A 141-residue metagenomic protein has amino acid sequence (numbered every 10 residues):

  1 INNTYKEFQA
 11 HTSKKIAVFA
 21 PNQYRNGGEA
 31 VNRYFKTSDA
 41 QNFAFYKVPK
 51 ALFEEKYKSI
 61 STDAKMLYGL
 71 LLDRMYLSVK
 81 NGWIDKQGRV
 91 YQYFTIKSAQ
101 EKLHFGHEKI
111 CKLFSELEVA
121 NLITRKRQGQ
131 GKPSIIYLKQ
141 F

Functional and structural regions predicted by a protein language model:
I1-K65, N81-V90, E101-K102: Positively charged, structured surface patches that bind polyanionic biopolymers
N2-A10, A17-V18, R25, R74-L138: Winged helix-turn-helix DNA-binding recognition segment
F45, L52-F53, L71, E118-L122: Short, well-ordered amphipathic alpha-helices
M66-L70: Pre-recognition alpha-helix immediately N-terminal to the DNA-recognition helix within helix-turn-helix or winged-helix
